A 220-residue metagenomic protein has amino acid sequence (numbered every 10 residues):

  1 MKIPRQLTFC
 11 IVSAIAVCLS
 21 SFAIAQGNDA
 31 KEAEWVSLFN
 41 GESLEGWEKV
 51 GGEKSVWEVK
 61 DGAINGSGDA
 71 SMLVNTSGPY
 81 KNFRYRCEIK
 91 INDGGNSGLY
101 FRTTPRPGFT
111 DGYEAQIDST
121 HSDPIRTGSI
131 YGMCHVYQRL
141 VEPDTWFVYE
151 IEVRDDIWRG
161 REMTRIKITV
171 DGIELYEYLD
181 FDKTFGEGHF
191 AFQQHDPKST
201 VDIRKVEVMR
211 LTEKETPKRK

Functional and structural regions predicted by a protein language model:
M1-I11: Bacterial N-terminal signal peptides that target proteins for export
C10-S21: Bacterial N-terminal signal peptides
I24-K220: Carbohydrate-interacting regions of secretory-pathway proteins
